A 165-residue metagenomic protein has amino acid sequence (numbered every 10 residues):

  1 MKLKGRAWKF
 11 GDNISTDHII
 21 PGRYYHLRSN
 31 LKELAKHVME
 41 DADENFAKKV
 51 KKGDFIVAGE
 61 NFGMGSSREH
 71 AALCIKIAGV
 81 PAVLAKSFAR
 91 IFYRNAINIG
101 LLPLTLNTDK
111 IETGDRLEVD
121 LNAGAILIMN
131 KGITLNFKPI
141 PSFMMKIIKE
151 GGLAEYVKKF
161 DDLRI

Functional and structural regions predicted by a protein language model:
M1-R23, K32, E155-I165: N-terminal, positively charged, Ser/Thr/Ala/Gly-biased leader segments that form transit/presequence-like amphipathic
K2, F55, P141-S142: Short hydrophobic "helix-edge" motifs at membrane interfaces and signal-peptide entry regions
K2, T16-D17, L31, L84-A85 (+2 more regions): Alpha-helical protein-protein interaction elements
K9, H18-I20, Y24-A123: Feature captures the catalytic cores and cofactor-binding loops of soluble hydro-lyases/lyases that act on carboxylate
I14, G63-E69, I148-K158: Conserved phosphate/anionic-ligand binding catalytic regions in large, soluble enzymes, centered on
N95-I165: Acidic, glycine-rich flexible loop/linker segments
